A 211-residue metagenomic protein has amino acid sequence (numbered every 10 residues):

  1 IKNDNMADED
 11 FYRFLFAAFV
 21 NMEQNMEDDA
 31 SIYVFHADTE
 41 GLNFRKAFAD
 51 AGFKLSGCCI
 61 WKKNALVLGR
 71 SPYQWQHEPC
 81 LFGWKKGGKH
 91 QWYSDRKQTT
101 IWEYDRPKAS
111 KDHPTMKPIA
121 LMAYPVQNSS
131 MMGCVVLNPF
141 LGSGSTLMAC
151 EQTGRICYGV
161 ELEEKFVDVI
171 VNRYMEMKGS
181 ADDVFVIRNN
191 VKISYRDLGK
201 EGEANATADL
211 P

Functional and structural regions predicted by a protein language model:
I1-V167: Core catalytic lobe of class I
V171-P211: S-adenosyl-L-methionine
